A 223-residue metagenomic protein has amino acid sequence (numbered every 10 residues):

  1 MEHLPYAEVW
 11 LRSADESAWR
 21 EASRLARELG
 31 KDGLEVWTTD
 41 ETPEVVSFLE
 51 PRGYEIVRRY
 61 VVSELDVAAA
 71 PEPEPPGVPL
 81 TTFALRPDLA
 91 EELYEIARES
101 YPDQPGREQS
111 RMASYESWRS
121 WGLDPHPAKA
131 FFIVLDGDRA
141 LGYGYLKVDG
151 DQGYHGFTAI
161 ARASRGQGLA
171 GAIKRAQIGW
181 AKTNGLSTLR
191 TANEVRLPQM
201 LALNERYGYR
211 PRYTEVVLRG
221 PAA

Functional and structural regions predicted by a protein language model:
M1-E41, D136-R162: Conserved donor-binding loop and adjoining core beta-sheet/short helix segment in diverse acyl/aminoacyl transferases
S13-A84, V216-G220: Acyl-donor-binding surface of acyltransferase catalytic domains
A14-E28, I160, G166-G179, A202 (+1 more regions): Conserved acetyl-CoA-binding loop-helix of GNAT-fold acetyltransferases
A18, A128, D138-G142, Q199 (+1 more regions): Glycine-rich acetyl-CoA-binding "A-motif" of GNAT/NAT acetyltransferases
L29-T39, A181-N193: Conserved GNAT acetyl-CoA-binding A-motif
L49, N204, Y209: Conserved active-site tyrosine of GNAT-family acetyltransferases
S63, A97, H155, K174-Q177 (+2 more regions): Polar/charged side chains located within well-ordered beta-strands of beta-rich proteins
P76-G153: Flexible, substrate/cofactor-facing loop regions flanked by secondary structure within enzyme catalytic domains
